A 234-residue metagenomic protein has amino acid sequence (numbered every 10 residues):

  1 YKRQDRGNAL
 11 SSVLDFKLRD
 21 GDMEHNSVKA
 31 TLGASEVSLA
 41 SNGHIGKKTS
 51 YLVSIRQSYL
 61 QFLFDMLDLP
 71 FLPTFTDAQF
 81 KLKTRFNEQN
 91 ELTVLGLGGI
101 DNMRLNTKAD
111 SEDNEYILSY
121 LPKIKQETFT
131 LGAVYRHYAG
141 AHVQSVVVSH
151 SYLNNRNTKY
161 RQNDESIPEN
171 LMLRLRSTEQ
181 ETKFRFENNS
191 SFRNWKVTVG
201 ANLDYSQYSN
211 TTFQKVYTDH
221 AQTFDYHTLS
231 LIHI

Functional and structural regions predicted by a protein language model:
Y1-Q4, I232-I234: Conserved small/polar residues in nucleotide/adenosyl-binding loops
K2-D5, S11-R19, N26-P70, D77-R85 (+1 more regions): Predominantly transmembrane beta-strands of Gram-negative outer membrane beta-barrel pores used for transport
K2-R3, M23-V28, Q61-K83, Y116-T128 (+1 more regions): Outer-membrane beta-barrel proteins
G7-S11, H227-S230: Short, flexible loop/turn motifs enriched in small residues
S11-M23, R56-L63, P73, N106-I117 (+3 more regions): Flexible, solvent-exposed coil segments and beta strand-coil junctions, predominantly the extracellular/periplasmic
N26, N42, V53, D65 (+6 more regions): Short linear functional motifs in flexible/disordered or boundary regions
K47-I55, G96-E115, N155: A subset of solvent-exposed loop/turn segments in beta-rich extracellular surface proteins, enriched in glycine
K83-D101, P122-I232: Face-selective signature of the C-terminal outer-membrane beta-barrel domain
